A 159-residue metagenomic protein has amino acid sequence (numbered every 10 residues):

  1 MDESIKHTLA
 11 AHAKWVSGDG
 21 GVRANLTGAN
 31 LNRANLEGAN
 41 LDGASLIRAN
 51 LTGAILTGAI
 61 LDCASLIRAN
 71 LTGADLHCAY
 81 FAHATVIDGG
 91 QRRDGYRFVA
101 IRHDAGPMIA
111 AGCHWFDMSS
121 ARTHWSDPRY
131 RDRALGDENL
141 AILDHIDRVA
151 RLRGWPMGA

Functional and structural regions predicted by a protein language model:
M1-N25, A84-A159: N-terminal capping/linker segments that flank leucine-rich repeat
K6, A10, V16-H103: Tandem repeat scaffolds
